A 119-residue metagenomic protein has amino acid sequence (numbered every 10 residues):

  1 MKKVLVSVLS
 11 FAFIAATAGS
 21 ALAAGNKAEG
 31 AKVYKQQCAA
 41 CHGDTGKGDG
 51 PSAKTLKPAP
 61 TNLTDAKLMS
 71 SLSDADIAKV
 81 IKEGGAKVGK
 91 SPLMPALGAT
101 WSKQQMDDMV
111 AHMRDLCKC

Functional and structural regions predicted by a protein language model:
M1-V4: Positively charged n-region of N-terminal signal peptides that target proteins for export
V8-A16: Bacterial N-terminal signal peptides
T17-A23: Sec/Tat signal peptide C-region and signal peptidase I cleavage site
G25-K27, A31-P58, E83-P92, L116-C119: Periplasmic/extracellular electron-transfer cofactor-ligation site, primarily the c-type cytochrome heme-c attachment
P51, T64-D65: A short gly/proline-enriched turn/hairpin at secondary-structure junctions
K54-N62, D76, V80-D107, M113-L116: Axial heme c-ligation environment in periplasmic c-type cytochrome domains
M69-L72, W101: Alpha-helical hairpin
